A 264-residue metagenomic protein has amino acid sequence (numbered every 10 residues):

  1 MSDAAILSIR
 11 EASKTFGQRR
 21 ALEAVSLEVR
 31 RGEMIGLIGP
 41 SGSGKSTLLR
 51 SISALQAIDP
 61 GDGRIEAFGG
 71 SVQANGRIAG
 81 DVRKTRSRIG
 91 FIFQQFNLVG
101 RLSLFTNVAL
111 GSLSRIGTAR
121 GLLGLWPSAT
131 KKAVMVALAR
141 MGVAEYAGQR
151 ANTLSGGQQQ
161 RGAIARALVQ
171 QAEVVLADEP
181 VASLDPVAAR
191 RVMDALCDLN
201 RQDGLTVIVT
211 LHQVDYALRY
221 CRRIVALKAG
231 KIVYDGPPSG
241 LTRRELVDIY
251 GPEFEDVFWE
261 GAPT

Functional and structural regions predicted by a protein language model:
S53: Helix-to-loop junction immediately C-terminal to a conserved catalytic motif
G61-A74: Conserved ABC transporter NBD signature motif
S71-G90, R120-S128, L241: ABC ATPase NBD coupling module
R150-L154, Q158: Conserved ABC ATPase signature
V175-D178: Catalytic Walker B motif of ABC-type/P-loop ATPase nucleotide-binding domains
P186-A188: Helix N-cap at the start of a conserved alpha-helix in ABC-type nucleotide-binding domains
